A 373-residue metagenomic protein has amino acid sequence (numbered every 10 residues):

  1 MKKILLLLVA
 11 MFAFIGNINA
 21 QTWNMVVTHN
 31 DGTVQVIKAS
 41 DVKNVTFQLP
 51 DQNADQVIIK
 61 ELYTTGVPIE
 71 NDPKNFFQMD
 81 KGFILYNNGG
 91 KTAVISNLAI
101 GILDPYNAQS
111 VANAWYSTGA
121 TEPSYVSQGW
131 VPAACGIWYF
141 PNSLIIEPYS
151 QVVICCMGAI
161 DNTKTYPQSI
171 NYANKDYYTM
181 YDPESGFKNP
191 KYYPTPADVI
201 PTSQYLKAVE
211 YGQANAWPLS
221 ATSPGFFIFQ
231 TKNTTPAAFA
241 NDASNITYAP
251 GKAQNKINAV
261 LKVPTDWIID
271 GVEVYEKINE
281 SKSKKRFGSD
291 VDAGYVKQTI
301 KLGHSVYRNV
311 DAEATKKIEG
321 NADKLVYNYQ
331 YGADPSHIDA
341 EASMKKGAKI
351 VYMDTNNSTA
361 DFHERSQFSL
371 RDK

Functional and structural regions predicted by a protein language model:
M1-N24: Bacterial Sec-dependent N-terminal signal peptides
T22-V36: Short N-terminal segments immediately surrounding and downstream of signal-peptide cleavage
N30, Q48-S110, P201, Y205-G225 (+2 more regions): A structural motif detector for short, solvent-exposed N-terminal "entry" segments of globular domains
V36, G66-P73, V94, D161-K164 (+1 more regions): Short, solvent-exposed loop/turn elements at domain surfaces
A39-F47: Structured surface patches comprising rigid loops and adjacent beta-strands/short helices at the edges of well-ordered
L98-C135: The feature marks short-to-medium sequence segments in extracytoplasmic or secretory-pathway proteins
T121-D361: Solvent-exposed beta-edge/loop recognition patches
S358-K373: Short, low-complexity, Pro/Ser/Thr/Gly-rich segments in the mature regions of secreted, periplasmic
